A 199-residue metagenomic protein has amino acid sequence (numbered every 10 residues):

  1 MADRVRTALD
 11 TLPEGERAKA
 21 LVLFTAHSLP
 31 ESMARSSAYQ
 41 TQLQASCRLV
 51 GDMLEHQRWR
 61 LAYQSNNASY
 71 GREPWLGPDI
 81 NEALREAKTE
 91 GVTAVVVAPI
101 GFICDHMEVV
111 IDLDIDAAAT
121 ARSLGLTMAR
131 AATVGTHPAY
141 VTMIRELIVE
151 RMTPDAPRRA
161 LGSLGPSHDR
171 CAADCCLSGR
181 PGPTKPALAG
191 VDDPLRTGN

Functional and structural regions predicted by a protein language model:
M1-N199: Extended amphipathic ligand-handling, pore-lining, and cofactor/metal-binding catalytic surfaces
